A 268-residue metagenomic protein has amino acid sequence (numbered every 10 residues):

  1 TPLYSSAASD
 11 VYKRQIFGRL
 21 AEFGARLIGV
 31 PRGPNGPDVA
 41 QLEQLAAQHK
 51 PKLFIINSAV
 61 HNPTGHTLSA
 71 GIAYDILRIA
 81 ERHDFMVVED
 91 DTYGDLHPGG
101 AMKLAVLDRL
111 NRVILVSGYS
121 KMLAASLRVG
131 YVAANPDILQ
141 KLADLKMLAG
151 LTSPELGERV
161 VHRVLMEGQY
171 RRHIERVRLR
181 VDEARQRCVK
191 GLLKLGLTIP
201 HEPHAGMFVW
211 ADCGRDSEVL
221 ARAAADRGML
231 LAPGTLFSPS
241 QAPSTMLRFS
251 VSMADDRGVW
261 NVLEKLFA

Functional and structural regions predicted by a protein language model:
T1-A8, Y12: Single conserved hydrophobic/aromatic residue that forms the stacking wall/gate of nucleotide- or nucleobase-binding
A25, R82-F85, N111: A short helix->loop->beta-strand "cap" motif at the edges of active sites that frequently abuts
N35-H97: Active-site phosphate-binding strand-loop segment of PLP-dependent enzymes
D95, G100, V106-K141, L156: Active-site PLP attachment segment
L142-A149, L165-V189: Structural signature of PLP-dependent enzymes
R178-V189, I199-D212: Conserved glycine-rich beta-strand-loop-beta hairpin in the small C-terminal domain of fold type I
A211-R248: Conserved C-terminal alpha-helix-loop-beta "cap" of PLP-dependent enzymes that closes/shapes the active-site mouth
D226-R227, S240-A268: PLP-dependent enzyme catalytic core of the Aspartate aminotransferase-like
